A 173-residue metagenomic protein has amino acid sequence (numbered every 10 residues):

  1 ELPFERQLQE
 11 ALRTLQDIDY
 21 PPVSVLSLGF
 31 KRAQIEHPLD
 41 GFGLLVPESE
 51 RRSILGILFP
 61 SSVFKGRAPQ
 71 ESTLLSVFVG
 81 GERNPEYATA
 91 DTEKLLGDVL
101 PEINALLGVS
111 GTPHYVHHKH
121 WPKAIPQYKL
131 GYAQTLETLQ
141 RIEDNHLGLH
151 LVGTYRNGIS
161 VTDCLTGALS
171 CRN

Functional and structural regions predicted by a protein language model:
E1-L75, G80-T89, E93, A105-L106: Mid-domain catalytic core of redox enzymes that form a hydrophobic substrate pocket/lid adjacent to a catalytic redox
E1-P3, Q127-Y128, V161-T162: Short glycine-/acidic-enriched loop or helix-start segments at secondary-structure transitions that form or flank
F42, L100, A168-L169: Residues within alpha-helical segments
G66, I125, G158: Flexible, glycine-rich phosphate/dinucleotide-binding loops and adjacent beta-alpha linkers at cofactor/substrate
L74-F78, Q140-I159, D163-G167, R172: Short FAD-binding loop at a beta-strand-to-alpha-helix junction that anchors the flavin cofactor in diverse
E82-P85, L96-D144: Flavin (FAD/FMN) cofactor-binding core of flavoprotein oxidoreductases
A90-D98, D163: A generic alpha-helix signature
